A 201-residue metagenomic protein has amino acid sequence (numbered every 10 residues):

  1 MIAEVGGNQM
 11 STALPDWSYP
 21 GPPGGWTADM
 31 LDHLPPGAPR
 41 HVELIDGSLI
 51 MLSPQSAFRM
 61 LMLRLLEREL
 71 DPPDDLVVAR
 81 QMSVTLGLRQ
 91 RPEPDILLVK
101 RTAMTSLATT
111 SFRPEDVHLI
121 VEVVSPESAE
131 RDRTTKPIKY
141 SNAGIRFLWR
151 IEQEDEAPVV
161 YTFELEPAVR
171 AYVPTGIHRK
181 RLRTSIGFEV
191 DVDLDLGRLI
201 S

Functional and structural regions predicted by a protein language model:
M1-S201: Gly/Pro/Ser/Thr-rich low-complexity, intrinsically disordered segments predominantly at protein N-termini
